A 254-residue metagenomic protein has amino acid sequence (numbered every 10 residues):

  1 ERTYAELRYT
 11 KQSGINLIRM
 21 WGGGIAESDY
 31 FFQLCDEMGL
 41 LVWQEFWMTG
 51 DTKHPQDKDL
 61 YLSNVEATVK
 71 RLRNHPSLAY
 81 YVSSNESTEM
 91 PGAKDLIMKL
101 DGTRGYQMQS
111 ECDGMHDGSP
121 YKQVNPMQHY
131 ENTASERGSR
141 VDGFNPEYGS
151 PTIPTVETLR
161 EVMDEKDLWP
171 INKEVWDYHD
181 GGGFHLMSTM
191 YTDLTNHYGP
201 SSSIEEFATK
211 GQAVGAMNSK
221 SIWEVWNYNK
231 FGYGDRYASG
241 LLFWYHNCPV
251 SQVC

Functional and structural regions predicted by a protein language model:
E1-Y80, D180-M217: Active-site-adjacent substrate/metal-binding segments within catalytic domains of carbohydrate-active enzymes
S13, H75, K99-L100, N229-G232 (+1 more regions): Alpha-helix C-cap/termination motif
N16-L17, G39-L41, A79-Y80, T103-Q107 (+2 more regions): Beta-sheet entry/capping signal
M20-F31, F46-G50, S84-S87, S110-D113 (+1 more regions): Short, solvent-exposed turn/loop segments enriched in Gly/Ser/Thr/Pro and often Arg
Y30, L34-L40, R71, G92-L100 (+3 more regions): Alpha-helical structural signal in soluble globular domains
E66-E174: Active-site region of glycoside hydrolase catalytic domains
Y81, N132-C254: Substrate-binding clefts and catalytic carboxylate motifs of secreted carbohydrate-active enzymes
